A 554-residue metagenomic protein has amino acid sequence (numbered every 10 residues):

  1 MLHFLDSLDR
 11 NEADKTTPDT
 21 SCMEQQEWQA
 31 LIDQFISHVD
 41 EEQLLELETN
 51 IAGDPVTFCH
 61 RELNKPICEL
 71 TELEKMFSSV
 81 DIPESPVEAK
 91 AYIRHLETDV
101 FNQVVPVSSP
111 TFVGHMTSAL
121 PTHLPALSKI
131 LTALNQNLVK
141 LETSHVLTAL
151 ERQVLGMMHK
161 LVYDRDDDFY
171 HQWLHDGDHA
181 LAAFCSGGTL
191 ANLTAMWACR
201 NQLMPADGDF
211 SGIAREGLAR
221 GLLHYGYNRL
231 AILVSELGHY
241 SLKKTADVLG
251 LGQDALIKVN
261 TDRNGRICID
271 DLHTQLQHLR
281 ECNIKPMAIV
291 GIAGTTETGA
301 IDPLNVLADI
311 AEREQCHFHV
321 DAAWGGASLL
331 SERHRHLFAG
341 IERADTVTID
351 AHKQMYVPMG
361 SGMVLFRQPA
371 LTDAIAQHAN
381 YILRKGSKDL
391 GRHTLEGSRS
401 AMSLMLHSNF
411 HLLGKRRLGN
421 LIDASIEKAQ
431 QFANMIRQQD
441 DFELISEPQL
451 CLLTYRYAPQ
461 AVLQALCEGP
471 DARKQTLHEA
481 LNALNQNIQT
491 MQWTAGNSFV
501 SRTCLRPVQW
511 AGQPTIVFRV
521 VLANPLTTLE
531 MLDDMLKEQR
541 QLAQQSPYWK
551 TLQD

Functional and structural regions predicted by a protein language model:
L2-H179, T490-R506, I516-T527, D534-Q539: N-terminal entrance/gating region of PLP-dependent enzymes' catalytic architecture
S7, L174-D176, A191, A198-A370: Conserved PLP-enzyme active-site core in the AAT-like
F77-S78, A133-T143, F169-A183, H224-R229 (+5 more regions): Glycine- and acidic
L131, L155-Y163, R200, D247 (+2 more regions): Amphipathic, well-packed alpha-helical segments that form the structural scaffold of globular domains
G177-D178, Y227, S446-L452, Q513-T515: Short Gly/Ser/Thr- and Asp/Glu-enriched loop/turn motifs at secondary-structure junctions
A339-Q439, S446, A461: Active-site C-terminal subdomain of aminotransferase-like
L450-Q464, K474-A480, A495-D533: Conserved PLP-binding active-site segment of the aspartate aminotransferase-like
